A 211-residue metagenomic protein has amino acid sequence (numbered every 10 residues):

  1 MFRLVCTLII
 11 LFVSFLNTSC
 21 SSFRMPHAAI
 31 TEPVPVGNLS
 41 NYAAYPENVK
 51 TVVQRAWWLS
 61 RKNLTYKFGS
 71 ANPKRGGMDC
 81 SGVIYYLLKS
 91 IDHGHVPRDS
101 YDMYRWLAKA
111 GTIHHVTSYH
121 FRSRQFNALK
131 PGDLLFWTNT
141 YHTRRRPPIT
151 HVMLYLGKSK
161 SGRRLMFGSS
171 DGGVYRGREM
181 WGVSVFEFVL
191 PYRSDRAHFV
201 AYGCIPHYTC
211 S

Functional and structural regions predicted by a protein language model:
M1-V5: Positively charged n-region of N-terminal signal peptides that target proteins for export
C6-S14: Hydrophobic helical h-region of N-terminal Sec-dependent signal peptides in bacterial secretory/periplasmic proteins
L16-S19: C-terminal motif of bacterial Sec signal peptides marking the signal peptidase cleavage site
S21-Y101, R105-A110, S118, H142 (+2 more regions): N-terminal capping segments
S21-Y42, E47, S123, N139-S211: Aromatic- and glycine-rich peptidoglycan recognition patches
H115-R124: Short alpha-helix capping/helix-loop boundary micro-motifs
K130-D133: Structural motif
